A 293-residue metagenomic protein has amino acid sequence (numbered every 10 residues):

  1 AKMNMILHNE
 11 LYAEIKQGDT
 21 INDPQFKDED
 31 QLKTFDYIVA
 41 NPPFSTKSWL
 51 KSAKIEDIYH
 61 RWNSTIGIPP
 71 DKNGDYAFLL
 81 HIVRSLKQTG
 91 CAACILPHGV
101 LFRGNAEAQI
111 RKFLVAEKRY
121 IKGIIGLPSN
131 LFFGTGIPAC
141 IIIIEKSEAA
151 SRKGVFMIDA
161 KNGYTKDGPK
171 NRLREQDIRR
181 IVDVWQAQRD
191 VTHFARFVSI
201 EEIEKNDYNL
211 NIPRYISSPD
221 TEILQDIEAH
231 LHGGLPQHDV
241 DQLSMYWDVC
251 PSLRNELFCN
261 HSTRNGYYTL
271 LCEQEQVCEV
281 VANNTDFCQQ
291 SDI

Functional and structural regions predicted by a protein language model:
K2-K33: S-adenosyl-L-methionine
Q17, L32-I293: A conserved structural/catalytic subdomain of Rossmann-like adenosyl-cofactor enzymes
